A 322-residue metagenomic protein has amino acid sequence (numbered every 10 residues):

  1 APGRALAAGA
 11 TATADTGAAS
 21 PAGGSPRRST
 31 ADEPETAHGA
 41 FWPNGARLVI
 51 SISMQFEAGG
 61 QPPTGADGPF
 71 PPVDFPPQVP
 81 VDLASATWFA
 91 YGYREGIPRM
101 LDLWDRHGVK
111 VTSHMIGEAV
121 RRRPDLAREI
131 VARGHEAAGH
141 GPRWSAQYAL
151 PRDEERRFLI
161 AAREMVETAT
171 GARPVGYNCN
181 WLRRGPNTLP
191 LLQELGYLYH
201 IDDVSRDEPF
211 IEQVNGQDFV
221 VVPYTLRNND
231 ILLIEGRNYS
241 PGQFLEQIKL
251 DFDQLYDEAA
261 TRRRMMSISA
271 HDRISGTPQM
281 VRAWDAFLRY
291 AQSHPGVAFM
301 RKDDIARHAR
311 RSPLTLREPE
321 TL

Functional and structural regions predicted by a protein language model:
R4, P142-A146, D230-I231: Poly-acidic low-complexity segments
R4-T36: C-terminal segment of N-terminal export signals and the immediately downstream linker at the start of the mature
P26-G176, W181-V220, L245-I268, I274-L322: Catalytic alpha-helical scaffold of carbohydrate-active enzymes acting on polysaccharides/glycoconjugates
V214-L232: A structural motif
R227, L233-F244: C-terminal amphipathic alpha-helical segment
